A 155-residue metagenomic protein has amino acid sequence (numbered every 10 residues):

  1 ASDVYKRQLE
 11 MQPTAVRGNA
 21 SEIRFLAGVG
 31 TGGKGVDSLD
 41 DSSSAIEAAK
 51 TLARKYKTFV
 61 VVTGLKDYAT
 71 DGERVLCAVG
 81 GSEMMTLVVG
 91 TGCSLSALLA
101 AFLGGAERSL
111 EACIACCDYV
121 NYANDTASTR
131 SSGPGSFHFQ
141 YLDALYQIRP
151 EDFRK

Functional and structural regions predicted by a protein language model:
A1-Y5: Short, small-residue-biased leader/transition segments that mark boundaries at the very start of proteins
K6-V75: Conserved phosphate/ATP/ADP-binding segment of small-molecule kinases
R17-A20, S43-I46, C93, L110 (+2 more regions): Electropositive phosphate-/nucleotide-binding environments in soluble metabolic enzymes
E22, K66, S82, C116-N121: Glycine-rich beta-alpha junction loops
F25, L87-A115: Short, small-residue alpha-helix embedded
A48-A53, S109-N124, L142: Short, well-structured alpha-helical segments that form the helix of a local strand-helix-strand
L76-V89: Short pre-catalytic strand/loop immediately N-terminal to key active-site residues, enriched for Gly-Thr
N121-K155: Charged C-terminal helix
